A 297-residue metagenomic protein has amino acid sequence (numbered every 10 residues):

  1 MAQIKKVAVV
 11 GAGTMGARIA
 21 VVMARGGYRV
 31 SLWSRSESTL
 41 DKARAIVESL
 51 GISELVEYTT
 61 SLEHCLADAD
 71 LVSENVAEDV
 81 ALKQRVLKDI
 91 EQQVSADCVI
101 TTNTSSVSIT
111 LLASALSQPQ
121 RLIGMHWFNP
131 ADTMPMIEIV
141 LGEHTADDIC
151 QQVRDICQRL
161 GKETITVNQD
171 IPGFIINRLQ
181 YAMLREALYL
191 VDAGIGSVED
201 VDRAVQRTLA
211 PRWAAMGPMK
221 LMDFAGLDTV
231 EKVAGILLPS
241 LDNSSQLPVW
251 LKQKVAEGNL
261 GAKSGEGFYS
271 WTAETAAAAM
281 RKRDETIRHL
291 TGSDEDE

Functional and structural regions predicted by a protein language model:
M1-L50: NAD(P)+-binding Rossmann beta1-loop-alpha1 motif at the extreme N-terminus of oxidoreductases
A2-Q3, G26-Y28, K162, A193 (+1 more regions): NAD(P)-dependent Rossmann-like dehydrogenase/reductase catalytic/cofactor-binding core
G16-R18, K83, S106-I109: Short glycine/serine/threonine-rich phosphate/pyrophosphate-binding segments that cradle anionic phosphate groups
R18, A131-V140, L160, I165 (+3 more regions): Active-site-proximal catalytic alpha-helix in oxidoreductases
S31, T59, S73, I123-M125 (+1 more regions): Hydrophobic/aromatic beta-strand patches that form the interior of the parallel beta-sheet core in alpha/beta enzyme
R35, T39, I52-V99: Rossmann-like NAD(P)-binding element
T101-N177: Rossmann-fold dinucleotide-binding core
